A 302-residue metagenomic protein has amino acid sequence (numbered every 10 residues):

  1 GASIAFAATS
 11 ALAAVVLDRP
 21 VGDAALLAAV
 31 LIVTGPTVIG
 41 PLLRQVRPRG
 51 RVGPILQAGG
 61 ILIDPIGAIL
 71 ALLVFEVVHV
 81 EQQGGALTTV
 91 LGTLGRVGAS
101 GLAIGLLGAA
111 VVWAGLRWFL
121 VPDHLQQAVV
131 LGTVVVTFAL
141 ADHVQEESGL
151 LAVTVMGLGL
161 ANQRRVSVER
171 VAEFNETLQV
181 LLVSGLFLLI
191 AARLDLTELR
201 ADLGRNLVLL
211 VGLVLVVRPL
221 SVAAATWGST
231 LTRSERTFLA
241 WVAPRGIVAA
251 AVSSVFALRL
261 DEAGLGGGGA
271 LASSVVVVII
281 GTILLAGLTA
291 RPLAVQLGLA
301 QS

Functional and structural regions predicted by a protein language model:
G1-P48, V111, L199-V277, G281-L299: Transmembrane alpha-helices that form the ion-translocation and gating core of multi-pass ion transport proteins
G1-S10, A58-L73, Q127-L140, L178-A191 (+1 more regions): Small-residue-rich segments of transmembrane alpha-helices in multi-pass membrane proteins, especially helix faces
S3, A7-A11, I69, V74 (+9 more regions): Generic alpha-helical transmembrane segments of integral inner-membrane proteins, especially permease/transport modules
P48-L70, L87-G92, E169-E173, S234-A240 (+1 more regions): Membrane-interface alpha-helices at helix entry/exit sites of multi-pass transporters
L56, D64, G101, E146 (+5 more regions): Divalent metal-coordination and catalytic microenvironments
I69-A86, S229: Membrane-interface helix-cap regions at the ends of transmembrane helices in multi-pass membrane proteins
G85-V112, L116: Transmembrane helix-loop-helix
L116-P122, Q126, V134-L209, G228-T237 (+1 more regions): Membrane-interface junctions of multi-pass transporters
